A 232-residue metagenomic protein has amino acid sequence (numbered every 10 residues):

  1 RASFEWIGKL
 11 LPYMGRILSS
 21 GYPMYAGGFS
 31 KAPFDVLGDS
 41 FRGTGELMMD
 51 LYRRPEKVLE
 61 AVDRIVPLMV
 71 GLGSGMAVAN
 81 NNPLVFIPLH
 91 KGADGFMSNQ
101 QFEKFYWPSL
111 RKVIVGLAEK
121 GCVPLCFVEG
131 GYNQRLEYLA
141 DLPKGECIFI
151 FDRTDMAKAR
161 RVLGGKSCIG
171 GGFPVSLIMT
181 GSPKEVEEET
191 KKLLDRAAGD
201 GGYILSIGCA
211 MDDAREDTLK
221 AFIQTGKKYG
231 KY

Functional and structural regions predicted by a protein language model:
R1-Y232: Active-site loop segments of alpha/beta catalytic cores
